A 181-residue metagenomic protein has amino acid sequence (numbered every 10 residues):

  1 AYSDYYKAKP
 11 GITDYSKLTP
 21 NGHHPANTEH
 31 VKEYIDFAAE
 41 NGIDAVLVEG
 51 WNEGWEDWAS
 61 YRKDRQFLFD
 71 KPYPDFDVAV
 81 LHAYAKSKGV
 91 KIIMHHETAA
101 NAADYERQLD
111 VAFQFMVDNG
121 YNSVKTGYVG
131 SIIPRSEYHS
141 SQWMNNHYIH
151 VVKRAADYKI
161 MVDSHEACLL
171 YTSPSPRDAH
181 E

Functional and structural regions predicted by a protein language model:
A1-S87, H96: Conserved structural scaffold segments of CAZyme catalytic domains across common CAZy folds
E33-D36, F76-A83, S87, V111-F115 (+1 more regions): Alpha-helical scaffolding segments of alpha/beta enzyme cores, especially the outer helices of TIM-barrel or partial
I43-D44, K88-K91, Y121-N122, Y158-I160: Short, well-ordered coil/turn segments that N-cap beta-strands
V46-G50, N119-R135: Short acidic catalytic loops
V46-V48, I92-H95, V124-T126, V162-S164: Hydrophobic faces of well-ordered beta-strands that scaffold small-molecule active sites in alpha/beta enzyme cores
F69-P74, A99-Q108, I133-P134, S140-Q142 (+1 more regions): Acidic-and-aromatic substrate-binding clefts and catalytic sites of carbohydrate-active enzymes
I93-A103, A156-L170: Aromatic-lined carbohydrate-recognition surfaces of secreted/lumenal glycan-active proteins
Y171-E181: Single conserved hydrophobic/aromatic residue that forms the stacking wall/gate of nucleotide- or nucleobase-binding
